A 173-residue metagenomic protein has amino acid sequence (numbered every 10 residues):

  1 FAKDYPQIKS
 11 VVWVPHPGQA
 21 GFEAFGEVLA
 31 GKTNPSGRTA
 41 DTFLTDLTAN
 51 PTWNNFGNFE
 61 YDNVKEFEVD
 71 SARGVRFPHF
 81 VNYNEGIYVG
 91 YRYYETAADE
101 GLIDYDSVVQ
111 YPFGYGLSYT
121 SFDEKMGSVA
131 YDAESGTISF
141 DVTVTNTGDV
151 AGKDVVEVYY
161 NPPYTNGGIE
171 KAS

Functional and structural regions predicted by a protein language model:
F1-K153, Y159-N161: Secreted, periplasmic, or luminal enzymes acting at the cell surface/secretory milieu
N50, Y160-S173: Short aromatic-acidic-glycine turn motif
